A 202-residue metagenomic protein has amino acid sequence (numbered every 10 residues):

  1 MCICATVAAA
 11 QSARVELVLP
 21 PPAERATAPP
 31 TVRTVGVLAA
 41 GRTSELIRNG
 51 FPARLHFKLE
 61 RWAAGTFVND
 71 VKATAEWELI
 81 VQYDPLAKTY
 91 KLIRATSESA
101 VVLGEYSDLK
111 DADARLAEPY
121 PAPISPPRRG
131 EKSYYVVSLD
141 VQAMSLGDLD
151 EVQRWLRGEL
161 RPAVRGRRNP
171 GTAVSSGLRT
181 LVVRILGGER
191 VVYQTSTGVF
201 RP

Functional and structural regions predicted by a protein language model:
M1-T6: Bacterial N-terminal signal peptides
A9-L19: Cleaved targeting-peptide boundary
R14-E16, E78-I80, V192, V199: Ser/Thr- (and often Asn-) enriched beta-sheet segments in non-cytosolic proteins
E24-L38, N49-P52, Y134-Y135: Contiguous beta-strand segments within globular domains
T34-A39, K58-R61, D140-Q142: Generic short beta-strand segments
L38-E45, A64-T66, A143-E151: Short, cysteine-centered beta-strand-loop-beta hairpins and adjacent loop/turn segments enriched in charged/polar
R42-R129: Structured domain cores in non-transmembrane regions
R129-P202: Glycine-rich, aromatic-bearing surface loops/beta-hairpins
